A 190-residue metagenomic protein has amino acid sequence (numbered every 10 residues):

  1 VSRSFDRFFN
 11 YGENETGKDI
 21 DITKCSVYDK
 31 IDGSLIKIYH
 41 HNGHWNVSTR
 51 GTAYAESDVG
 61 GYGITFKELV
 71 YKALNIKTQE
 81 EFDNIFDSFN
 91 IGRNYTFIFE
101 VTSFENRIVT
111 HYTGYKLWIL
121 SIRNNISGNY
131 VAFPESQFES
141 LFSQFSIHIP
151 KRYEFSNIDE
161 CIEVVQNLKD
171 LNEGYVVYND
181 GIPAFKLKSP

Functional and structural regions predicted by a protein language model:
V1-P190: Core nucleotide-handling region used for phosphoryl-transfer chemistry
